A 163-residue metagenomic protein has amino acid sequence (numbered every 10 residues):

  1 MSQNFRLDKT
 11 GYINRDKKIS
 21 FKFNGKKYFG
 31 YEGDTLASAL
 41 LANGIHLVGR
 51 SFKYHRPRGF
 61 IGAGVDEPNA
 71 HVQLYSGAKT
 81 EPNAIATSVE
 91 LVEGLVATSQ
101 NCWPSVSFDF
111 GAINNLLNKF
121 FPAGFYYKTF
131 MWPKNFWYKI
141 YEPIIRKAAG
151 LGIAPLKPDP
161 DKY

Functional and structural regions predicted by a protein language model:
M1-K17, S38, A42, L47: Terminal leader/tail segments of proteins
I19-F21, V72: A short beta-strand micro-motif
F21, F29, R58: Short glycine- and Lys/Arg-enriched binding-loop motifs that mark or flank ligand-binding interfaces
K22-F23, Y163: Short hydrophobic beta-strand segments
N24-D34: Short, contiguous acidic and Ser/Thr-rich linear segments
G30, G49-R50, Y54: General beta-strand structural signal in soluble alpha/beta enzymes
F52, R56-Y163: Fe-S ferredoxin-like electron-transfer domains and their immediately adjacent linker/connector regions across
